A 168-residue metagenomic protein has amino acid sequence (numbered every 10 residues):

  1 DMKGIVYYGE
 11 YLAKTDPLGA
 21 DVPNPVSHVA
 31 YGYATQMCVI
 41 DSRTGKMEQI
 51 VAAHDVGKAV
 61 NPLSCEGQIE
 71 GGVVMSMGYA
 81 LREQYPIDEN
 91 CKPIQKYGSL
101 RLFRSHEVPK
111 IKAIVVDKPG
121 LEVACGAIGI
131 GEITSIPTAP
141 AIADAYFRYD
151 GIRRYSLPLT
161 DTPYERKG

Functional and structural regions predicted by a protein language model:
D1-G168: C-terminal catalytic domains of large/alpha subunits in multi-subunit enzymes
